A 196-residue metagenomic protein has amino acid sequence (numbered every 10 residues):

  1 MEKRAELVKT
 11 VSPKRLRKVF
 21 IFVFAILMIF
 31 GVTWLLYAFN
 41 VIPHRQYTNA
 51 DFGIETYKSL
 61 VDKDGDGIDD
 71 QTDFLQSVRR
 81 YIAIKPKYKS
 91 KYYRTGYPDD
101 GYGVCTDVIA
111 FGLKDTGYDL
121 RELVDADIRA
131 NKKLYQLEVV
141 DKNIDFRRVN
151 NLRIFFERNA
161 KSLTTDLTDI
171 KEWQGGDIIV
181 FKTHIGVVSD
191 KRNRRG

Functional and structural regions predicted by a protein language model:
M1-E2: Generic N-terminal leader/targeting and pre-domain segments
A5-M28, L35-L36: N-terminal Sec-pathway targeting helices
E6-K9, F24, S59, G176 (+1 more regions): Residue-level marker of intrinsically disordered, low-complexity segments enriched for small/polar residues
L7, V23, F30, N40-H44 (+1 more regions): Cell-envelope/ECM-targeting effectors and their regulatory/trafficking segments
S12, Y37-R153: N-terminal capping segments
F20-F22, G67, K85, T106 (+2 more regions): Hydrophobic alpha-helical segments and their boundary regions
I68, R129-G196: ...with weaker cross-activation on analogous glycine-rich loops/strands in unrelated enzymes
